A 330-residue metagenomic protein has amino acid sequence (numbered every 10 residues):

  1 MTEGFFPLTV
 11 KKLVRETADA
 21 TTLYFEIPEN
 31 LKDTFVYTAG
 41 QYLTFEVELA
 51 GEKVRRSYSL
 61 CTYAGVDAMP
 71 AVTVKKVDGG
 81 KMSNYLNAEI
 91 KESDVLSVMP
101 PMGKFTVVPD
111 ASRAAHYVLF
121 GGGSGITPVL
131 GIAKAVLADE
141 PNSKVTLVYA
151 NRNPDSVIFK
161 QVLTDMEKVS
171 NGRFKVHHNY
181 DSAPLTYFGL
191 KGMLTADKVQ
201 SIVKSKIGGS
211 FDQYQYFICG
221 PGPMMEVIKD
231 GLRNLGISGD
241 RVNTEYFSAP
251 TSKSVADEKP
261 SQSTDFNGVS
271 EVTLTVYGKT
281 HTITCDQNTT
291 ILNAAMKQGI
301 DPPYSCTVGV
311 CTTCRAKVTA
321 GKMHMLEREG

Functional and structural regions predicted by a protein language model:
T2-V95, M99, A115-H116, N151-P154 (+2 more regions): Ferredoxin-reductase
L13, D33-Y37, K253-F266, C306: Short linear motifs in intrinsically disordered
F45, S270-T275, C314-A316: Short polybasic amphipathic segments
N84-T264, G268-T273, T280: FNR/FR-type flavoprotein reductase catalytic core
P260-Y304: N-terminal pre-ligand scaffold of iron-sulfur
A294-Q298, P303, T313-G330: Iron-sulfur (Fe-S) cluster-binding segments and ferredoxin-like electron-carrier domains, especially [2Fe-2S]
